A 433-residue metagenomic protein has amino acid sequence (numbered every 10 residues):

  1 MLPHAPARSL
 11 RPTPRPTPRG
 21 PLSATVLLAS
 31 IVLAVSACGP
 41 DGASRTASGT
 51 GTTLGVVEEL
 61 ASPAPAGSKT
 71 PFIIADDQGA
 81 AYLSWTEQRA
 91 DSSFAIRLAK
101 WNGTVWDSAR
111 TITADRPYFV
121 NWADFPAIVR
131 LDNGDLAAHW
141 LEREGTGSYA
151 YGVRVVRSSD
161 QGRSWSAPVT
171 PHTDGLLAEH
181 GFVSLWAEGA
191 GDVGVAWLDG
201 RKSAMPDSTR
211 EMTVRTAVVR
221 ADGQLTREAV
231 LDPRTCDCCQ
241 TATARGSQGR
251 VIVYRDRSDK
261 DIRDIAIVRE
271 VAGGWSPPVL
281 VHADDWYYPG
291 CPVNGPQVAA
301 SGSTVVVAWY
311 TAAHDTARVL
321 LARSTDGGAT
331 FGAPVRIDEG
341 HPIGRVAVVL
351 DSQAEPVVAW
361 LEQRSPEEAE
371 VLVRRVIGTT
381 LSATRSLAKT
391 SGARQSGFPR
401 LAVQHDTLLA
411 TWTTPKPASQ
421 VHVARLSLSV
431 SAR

Functional and structural regions predicted by a protein language model:
M1-R19: N-terminal secretory signal peptides that target proteins for export/translocation
R19-S30: Sec-dependent N-terminal signal peptides
V32-L33, W140: Residue-level signal for alpha-helical transmembrane segments in multi-pass membrane proteins
V35-A37: C-terminal motif of bacterial Sec signal peptides marking the signal peptidase cleavage site
G39-R433: Extracellular, repeat-based ectodomains that mediate carbohydrate processing or recognition
